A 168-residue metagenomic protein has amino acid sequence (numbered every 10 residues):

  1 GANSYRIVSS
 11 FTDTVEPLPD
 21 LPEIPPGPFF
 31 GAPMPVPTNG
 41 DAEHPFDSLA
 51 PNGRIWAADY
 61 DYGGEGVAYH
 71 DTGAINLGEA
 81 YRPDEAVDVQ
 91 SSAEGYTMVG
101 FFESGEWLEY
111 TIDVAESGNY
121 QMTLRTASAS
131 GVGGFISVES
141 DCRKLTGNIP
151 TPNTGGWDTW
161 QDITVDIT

Functional and structural regions predicted by a protein language model:
G1-T168: Extracytoplasmic
